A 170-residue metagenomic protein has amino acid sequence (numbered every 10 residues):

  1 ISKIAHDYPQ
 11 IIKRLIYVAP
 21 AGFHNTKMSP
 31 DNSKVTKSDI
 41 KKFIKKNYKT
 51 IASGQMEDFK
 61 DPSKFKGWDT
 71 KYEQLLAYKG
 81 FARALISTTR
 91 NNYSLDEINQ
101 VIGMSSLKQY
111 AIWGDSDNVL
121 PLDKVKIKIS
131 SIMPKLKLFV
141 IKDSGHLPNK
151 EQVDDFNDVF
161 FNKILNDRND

Functional and structural regions predicted by a protein language model:
S2-D7, I11-K46, A52: Flexible "cap/lid" loop of the alpha/beta hydrolase fold
I11-R14, K108, K137: Structural signature of beta-strand start/N-cap positions in the alpha/beta core of ABC transporter nucleotide-binding
G22-N25, N118-P121, H146-N149: Nucleotide-sugar-dependent glycosyltransferase donor-binding/catalytic pocket residues
T26-D31, D123-V125, E151-V153: Short aromatic-enriched loop/helix-cap "lid" or pocket-rim segments at secondary-structure transitions that line
T26-S29, F43-M104: Conserved alpha/beta-hydrolase catalytic His-Asp/Glu region
L76, G80, L120, E151: Residue-level signal for the nucleotide or nucleotide-sugar donor/cofactor binding architecture
R83-S131, V140: Conserved serine/cysteine hydrolase catalytic core
P134-D170: Catalytic active-site module of serine/aspartate enzymes centered on a nucleophile-bearing elbow/loop
